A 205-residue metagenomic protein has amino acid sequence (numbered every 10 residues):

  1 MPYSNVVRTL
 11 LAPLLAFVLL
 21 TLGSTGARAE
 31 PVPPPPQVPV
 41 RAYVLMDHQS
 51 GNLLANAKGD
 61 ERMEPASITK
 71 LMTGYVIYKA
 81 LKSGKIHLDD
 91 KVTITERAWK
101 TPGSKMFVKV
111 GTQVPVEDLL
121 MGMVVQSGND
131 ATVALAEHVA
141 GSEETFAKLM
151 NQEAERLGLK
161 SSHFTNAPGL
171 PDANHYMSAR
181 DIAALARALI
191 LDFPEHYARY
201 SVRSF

Functional and structural regions predicted by a protein language model:
M1-L14: Bacterial N-terminal signal peptides that target proteins for export
N5-V6, F17, P31, Q37: Detector for intrinsically disordered, low-structure N-terminal pre-sequences
V6, S24-G26: Residue-level detector of alpha-helical transmembrane segments in integral membrane proteins
L11-G23: Bacterial N-terminal signal peptides
L19, M123, R199-Y200: A generic structural signal for nonpolar/aromatic side chains embedded in well-ordered alpha-helices
A27-R180, R187-L191: Active-site-adjacent loops and short helices of periplasmic peptidoglycan-processing enzymes
D181-F205: Extracytoplasmic
